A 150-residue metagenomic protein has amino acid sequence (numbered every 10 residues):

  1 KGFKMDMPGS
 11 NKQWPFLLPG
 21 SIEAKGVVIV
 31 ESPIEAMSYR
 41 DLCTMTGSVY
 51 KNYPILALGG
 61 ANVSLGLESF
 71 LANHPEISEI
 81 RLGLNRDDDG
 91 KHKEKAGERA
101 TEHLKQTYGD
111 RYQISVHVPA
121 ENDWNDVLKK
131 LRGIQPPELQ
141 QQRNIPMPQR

Functional and structural regions predicted by a protein language model:
K1-N73: Phosphate-handling DNA/RNA-contact segment within nucleic-acid enzymes
D41-R150: TOPRIM fold recognition
